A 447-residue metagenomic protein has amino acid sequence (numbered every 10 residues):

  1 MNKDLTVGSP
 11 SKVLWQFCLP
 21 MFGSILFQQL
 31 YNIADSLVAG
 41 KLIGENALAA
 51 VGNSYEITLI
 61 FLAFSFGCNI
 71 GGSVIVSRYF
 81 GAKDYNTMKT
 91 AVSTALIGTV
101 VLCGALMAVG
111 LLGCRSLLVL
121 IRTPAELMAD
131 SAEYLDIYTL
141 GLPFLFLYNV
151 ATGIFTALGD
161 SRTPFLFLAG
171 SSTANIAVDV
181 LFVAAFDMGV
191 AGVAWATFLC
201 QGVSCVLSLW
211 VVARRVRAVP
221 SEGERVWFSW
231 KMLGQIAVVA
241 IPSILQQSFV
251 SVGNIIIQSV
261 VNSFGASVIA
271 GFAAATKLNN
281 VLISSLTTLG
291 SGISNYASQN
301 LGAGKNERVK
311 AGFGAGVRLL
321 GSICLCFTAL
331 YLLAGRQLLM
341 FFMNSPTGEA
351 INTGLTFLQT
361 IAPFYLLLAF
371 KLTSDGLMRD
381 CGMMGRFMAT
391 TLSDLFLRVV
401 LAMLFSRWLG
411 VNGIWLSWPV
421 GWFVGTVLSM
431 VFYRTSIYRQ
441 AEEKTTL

Functional and structural regions predicted by a protein language model:
M1-C18, V76-G141, A185-I241, A297-P363 (+1 more regions): Short alpha-helical transmembrane segments in multi-pass integral membrane proteins
L5-L42, E56-G71, I75, V100-M107 (+4 more regions): N-terminal transmembrane alpha-helices
Q16-D35, I137, Y148, S171 (+5 more regions): Transmembrane helical elements of multi-pass membrane transporters/channels
L30-A49, L118-A125, L181-M188, S248-K277 (+5 more regions): Helix-terminus/linker motif at the lipid-water interface of multi-pass membrane proteins
A39-L59, A125-D130, V190-A191, M232-V239 (+5 more regions): Interfacial/gating helices of multi-pass transporter permease domains
L48-A108, L145-P164, G271-G335, L368-G382 (+1 more regions): Small-residue-rich hydrophobic transmembrane alpha-helices
I60-A63, M107, N175-V180, S204-L209 (+4 more regions): Hydrophobic transmembrane alpha-helices of multi-pass small-molecule transporters
N69, Y138-T156, P164-N175, V193-S208 (+4 more regions): Short runs within selected transmembrane alpha-helices of multi-pass transporters and secretion channels
